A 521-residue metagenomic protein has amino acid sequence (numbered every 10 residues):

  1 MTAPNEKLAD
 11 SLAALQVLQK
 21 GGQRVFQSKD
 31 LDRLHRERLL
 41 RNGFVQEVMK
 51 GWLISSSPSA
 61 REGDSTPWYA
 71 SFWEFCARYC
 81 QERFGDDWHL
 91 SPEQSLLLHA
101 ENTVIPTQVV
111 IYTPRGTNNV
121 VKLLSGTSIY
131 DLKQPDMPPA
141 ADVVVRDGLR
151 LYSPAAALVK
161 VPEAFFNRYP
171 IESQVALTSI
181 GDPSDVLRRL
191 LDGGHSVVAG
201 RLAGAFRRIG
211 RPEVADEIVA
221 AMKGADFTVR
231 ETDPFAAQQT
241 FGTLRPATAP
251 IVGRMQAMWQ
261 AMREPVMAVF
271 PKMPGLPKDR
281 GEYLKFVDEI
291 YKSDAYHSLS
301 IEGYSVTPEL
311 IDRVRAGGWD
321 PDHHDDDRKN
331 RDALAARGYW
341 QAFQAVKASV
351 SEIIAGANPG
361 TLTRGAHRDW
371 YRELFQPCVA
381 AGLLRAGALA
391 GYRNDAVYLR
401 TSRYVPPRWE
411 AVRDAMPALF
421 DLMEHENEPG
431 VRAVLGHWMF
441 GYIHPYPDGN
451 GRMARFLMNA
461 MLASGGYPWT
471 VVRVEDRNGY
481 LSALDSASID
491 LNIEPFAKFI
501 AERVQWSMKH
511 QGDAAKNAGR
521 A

Functional and structural regions predicted by a protein language model:
M1-R33, L40-K50, S56, A60-A521: FIC/Doc superfamily catalytic core
